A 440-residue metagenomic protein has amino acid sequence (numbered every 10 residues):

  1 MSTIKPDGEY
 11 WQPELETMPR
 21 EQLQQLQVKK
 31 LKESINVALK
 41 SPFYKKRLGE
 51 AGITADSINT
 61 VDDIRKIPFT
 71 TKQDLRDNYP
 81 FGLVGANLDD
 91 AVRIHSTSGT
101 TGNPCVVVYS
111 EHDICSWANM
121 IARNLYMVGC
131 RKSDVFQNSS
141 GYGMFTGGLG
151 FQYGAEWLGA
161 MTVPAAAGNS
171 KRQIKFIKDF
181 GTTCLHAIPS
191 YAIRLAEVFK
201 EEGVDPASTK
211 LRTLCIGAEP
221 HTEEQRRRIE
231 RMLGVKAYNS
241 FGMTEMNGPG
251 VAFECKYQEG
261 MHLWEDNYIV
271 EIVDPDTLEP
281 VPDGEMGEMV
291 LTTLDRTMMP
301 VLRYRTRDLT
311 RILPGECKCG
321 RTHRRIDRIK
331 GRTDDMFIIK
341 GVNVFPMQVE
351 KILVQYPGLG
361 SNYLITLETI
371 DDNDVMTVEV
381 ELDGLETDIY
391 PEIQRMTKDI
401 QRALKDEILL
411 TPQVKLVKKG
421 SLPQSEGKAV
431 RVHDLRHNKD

Functional and structural regions predicted by a protein language model:
M1-S96, G102-N119, R123-M127, E223 (+6 more regions): Nucleotide 5′-phosphate-binding alpha/beta core
A38, T97-T100, F136, L185 (+4 more regions): Conserved S/T- and glycine-rich ATP-binding loop of Class I adenylate-forming
E111-N124, V135-R194: AMP-binding/adenylate-forming
V135-Q137, E202-H221: Conserved helix-loop-beta element of the AMP-binding
L185, L294-I408, G427: AMP-binding/adenylate-forming catalytic core of the ANL superfamily
Y191-K210, R227-M232: Adenylate-forming
R212, H221-E316: Conserved AMP-binding/adenylate-forming
A218, G242, G341: Active-site glycine-centered loops adjacent to acidic/histidine catalytic or metal-binding residues that shape
